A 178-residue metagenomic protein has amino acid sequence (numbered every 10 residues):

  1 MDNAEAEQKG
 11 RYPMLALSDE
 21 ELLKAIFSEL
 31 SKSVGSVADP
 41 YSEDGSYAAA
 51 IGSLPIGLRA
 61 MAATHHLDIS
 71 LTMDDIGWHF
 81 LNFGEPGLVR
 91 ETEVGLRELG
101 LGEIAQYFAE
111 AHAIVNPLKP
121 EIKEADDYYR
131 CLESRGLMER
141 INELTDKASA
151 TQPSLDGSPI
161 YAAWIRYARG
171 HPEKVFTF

Functional and structural regions predicted by a protein language model:
D2-T64, D68-D74, L81-V89, G95-F178: Extended, alpha-helix-rich binding/interface surfaces that flank or overlap catalytic cores and mediate recognition
